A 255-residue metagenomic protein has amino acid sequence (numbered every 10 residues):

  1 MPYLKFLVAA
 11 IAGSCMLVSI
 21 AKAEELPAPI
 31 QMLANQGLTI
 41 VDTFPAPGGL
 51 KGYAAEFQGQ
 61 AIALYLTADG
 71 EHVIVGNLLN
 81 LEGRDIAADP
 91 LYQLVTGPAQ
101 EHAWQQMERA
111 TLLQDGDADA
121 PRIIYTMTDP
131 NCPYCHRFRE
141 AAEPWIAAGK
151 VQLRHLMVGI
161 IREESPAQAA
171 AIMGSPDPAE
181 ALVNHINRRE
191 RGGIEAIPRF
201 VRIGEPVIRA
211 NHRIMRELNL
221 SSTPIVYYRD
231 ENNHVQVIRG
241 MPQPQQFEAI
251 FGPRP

Functional and structural regions predicted by a protein language model:
M1-V8: Bacterial N-terminal signal peptides that target proteins for export
F6, L17, K22-S165, N184 (+4 more regions): Extracytoplasmic thiol/disulfide redox context detector
I11-S14: Repetitive helical segments and hydrophobic/amphipathic motifs
Q168-V183: Acidic, Ser/Thr-rich peripheral helices and adjacent loops at domain boundaries
E190-G193: Acidic-aromatic/histidine active-site loop/patch
E231: Acidic beta-to-alpha connecting loop that harbors the catalytic carboxylate
H234-I238: Structural signal for short hydrophobic segments within the conserved structured cores of catalytic domains across
